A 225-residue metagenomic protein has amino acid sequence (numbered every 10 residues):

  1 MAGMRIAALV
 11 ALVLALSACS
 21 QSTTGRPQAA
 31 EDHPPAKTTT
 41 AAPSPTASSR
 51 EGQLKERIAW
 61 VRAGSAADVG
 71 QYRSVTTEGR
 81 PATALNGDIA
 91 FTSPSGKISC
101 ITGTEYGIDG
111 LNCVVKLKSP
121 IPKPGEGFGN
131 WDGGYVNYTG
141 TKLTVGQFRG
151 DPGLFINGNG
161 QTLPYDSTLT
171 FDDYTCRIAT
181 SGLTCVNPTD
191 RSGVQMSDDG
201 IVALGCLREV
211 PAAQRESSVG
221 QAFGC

Functional and structural regions predicted by a protein language model:
M1-A8: Bacterial N-terminal signal peptides that target proteins for export
A15-A18: C-terminal motif of bacterial Sec signal peptides marking the signal peptidase cleavage site
S20-T23: Bacterial signal peptide processing site
A29-S48: Post-signal peptide N-terminal segment of mature Sec-exported envelope proteins
P43-P81, G110-L163, D199-C225: A low-complexity, Ser/Thr/Gly/Pro-enriched, surface-exposed linker/loop concept that marks segments flanking
A59, L85-S95, D166-F171, T175: Extracellular glycan-recognition/adhesion modules and their associated mucin-like linkers
P94-D109, F171-D190: Extracellular/lumenal glycan-associated surfaces
G150-V186: Acidic, glycine-rich flexible loop segments
